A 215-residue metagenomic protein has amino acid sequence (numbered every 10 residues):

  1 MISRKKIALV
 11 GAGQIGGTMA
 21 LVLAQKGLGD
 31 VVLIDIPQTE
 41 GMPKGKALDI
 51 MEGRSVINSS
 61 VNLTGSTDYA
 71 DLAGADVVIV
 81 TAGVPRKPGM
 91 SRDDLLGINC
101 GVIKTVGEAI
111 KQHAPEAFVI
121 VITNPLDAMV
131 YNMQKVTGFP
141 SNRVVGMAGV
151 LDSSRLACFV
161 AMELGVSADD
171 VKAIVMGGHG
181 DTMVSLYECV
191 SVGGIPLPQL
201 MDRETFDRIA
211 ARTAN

Functional and structural regions predicted by a protein language model:
A12-G13: Glycine-rich Rossmann-fold phosphate-binding loop(s) that bind the pyrophosphate of adenine dinucleotide cofactors
G16-G17: N-terminal Rossmann-fold NAD(P) dinucleotide-binding loop
L23: Aromatic pocket-lining residues of Rossmann-like dinucleotide-binding sites
I36-A75: Conserved N-terminal Rossmann-fold NAD(P) cofactor-binding segment
V61-L96: NAD(P)H-binding glycine-rich loop region in Rossmannoid oxidoreductase-like domains and their noncatalytic homologs
S91-A157: Rossmann-like NAD(P)(H) cofactor-binding subdomain of soluble oxidoreductases
T137-N142, D152-N215: C-terminal substrate-binding/catalytic lobe of Rossmann-fold NAD(P)-dependent dehydrogenases
